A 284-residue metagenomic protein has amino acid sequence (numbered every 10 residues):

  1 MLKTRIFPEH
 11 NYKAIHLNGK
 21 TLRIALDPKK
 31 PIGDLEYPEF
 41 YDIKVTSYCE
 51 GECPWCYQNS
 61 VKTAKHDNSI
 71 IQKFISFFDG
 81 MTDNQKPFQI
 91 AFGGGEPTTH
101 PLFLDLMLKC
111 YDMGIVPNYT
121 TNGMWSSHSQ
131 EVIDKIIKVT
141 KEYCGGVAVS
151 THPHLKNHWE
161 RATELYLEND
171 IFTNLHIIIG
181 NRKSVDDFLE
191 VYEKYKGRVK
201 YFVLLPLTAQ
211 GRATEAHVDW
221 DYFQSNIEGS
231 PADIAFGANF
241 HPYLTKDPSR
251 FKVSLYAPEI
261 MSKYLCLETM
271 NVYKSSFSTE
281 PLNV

Functional and structural regions predicted by a protein language model:
M1-I43: N-terminal [4Fe-4S]-dependent radical SAM core
I32-K73: Canonical Radical SAM [4Fe-4S] cluster-binding loop centered on the CxxxCxxC motif and its immediate flanking residues
E52, G94, E268-T269: Residue-level recognition of short loop/turn positions
W55-Y57, Y119, L175, F236: Hydrophobic residues in well-ordered beta-strands that form the structural core
K62-H66, P117, E280-V284: A short local loop/turn or secondary-structure capping micro-motif enriched for an aromatic residue
I70, E131-I133, A216-Y222: Charged helix-capping and loop-helix junction motifs
I71-G93, H100-P206: Radical SAM/AdoMet-radical enzyme domain recognition
Y143-N283: Radical SAM enzyme [4Fe-4S]-AdoMet core and its adjacent flexible, acidic and glycine-rich loops/tails across
